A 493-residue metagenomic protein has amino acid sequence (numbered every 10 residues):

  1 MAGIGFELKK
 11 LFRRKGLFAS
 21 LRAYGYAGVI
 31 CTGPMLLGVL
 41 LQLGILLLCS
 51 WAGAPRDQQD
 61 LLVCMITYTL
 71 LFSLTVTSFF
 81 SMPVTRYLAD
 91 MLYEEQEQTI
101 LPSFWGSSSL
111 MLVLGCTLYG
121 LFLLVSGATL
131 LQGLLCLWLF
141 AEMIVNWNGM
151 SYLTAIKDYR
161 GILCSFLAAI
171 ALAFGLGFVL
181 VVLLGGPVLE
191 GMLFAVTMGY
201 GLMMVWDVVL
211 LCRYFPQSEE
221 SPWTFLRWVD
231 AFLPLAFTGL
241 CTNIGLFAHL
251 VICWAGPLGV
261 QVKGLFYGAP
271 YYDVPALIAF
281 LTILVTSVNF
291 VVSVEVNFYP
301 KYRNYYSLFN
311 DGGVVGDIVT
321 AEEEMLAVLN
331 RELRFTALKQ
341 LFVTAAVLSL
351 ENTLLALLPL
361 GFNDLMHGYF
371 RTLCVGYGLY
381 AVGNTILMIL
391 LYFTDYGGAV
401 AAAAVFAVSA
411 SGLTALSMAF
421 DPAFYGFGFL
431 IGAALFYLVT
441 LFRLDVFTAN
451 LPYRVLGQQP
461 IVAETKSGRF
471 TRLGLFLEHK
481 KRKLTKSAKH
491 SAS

Functional and structural regions predicted by a protein language model:
M1-L41, D60, C64, L226-L235 (+1 more regions): N-terminal membrane topogenesis motif
S20-L36, L163, S221-A248, L333-F342 (+1 more regions): Hydrophobic faces of transmembrane alpha-helices in multi-pass small-molecule transporters and flippases across diverse
V63-A89, N243, F247, A276-K301: Small-residue-rich midsections of specific transmembrane alpha-helices
T67-F72, S108-V113, L121-L153, V343-L348 (+1 more regions): Alpha-helical transmembrane segments of multi-pass membrane proteins
L92-F104, D273-L357: Specific pore-lining/lateral-gate transmembrane helices of multi-pass inner-membrane transport and insertion machines
L153-V179, L390-G412: Alpha-helical transmembrane segments of multi-pass membrane transporters/permeases
S165-C212, A423-D445: Hydrophobic alpha-helical transmembrane segments
A195-G199, M203-E295: Transmembrane helical elements of multi-pass membrane transporters/channels
